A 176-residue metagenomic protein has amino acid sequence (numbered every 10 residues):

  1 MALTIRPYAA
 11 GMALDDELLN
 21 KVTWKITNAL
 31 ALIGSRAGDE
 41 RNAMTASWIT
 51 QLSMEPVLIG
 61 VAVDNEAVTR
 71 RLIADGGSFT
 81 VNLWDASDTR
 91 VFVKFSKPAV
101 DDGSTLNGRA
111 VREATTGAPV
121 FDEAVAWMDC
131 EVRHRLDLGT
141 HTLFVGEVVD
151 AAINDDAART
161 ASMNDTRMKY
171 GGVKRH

Functional and structural regions predicted by a protein language model:
A2-H176: Basic, polyanion-binding surface patches
